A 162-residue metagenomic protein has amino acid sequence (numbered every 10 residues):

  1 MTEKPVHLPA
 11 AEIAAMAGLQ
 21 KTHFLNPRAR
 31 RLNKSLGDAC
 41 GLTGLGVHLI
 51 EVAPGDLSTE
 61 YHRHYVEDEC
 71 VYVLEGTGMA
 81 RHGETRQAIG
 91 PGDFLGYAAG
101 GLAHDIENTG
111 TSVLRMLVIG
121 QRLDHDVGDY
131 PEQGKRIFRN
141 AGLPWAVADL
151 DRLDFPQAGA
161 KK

Functional and structural regions predicted by a protein language model:
M1-G44, D129-K162: A short, N-terminal "cap"/entry segment at the start of jelly-roll beta-barrel domains of the cupin/DSBH fold
R30-S35, H48-H64: Conserved short histidine dyad/triad with adjacent acidic residue
G41, M79, A99-D126: Ligand-binding loop in jelly-roll beta-barrel domains
L49-A53, R63-R81, I119-L123: Short, conserved beta-strand element in jelly-roll/cupin
S58, D68, E75-T77, E84 (+2 more regions): A generic structural motif
E84-A99: Short acidic-glycine-tyrosine-enriched beta hairpin
